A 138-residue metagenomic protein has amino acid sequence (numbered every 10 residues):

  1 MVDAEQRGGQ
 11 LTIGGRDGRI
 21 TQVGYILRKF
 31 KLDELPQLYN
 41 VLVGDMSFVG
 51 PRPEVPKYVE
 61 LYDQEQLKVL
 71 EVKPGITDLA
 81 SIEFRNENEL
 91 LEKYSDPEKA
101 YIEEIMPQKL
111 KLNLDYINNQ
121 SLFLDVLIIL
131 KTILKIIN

Functional and structural regions predicted by a protein language model:
M1-N138: Conserved small/aromatic sequence motifs within transmembrane helices
